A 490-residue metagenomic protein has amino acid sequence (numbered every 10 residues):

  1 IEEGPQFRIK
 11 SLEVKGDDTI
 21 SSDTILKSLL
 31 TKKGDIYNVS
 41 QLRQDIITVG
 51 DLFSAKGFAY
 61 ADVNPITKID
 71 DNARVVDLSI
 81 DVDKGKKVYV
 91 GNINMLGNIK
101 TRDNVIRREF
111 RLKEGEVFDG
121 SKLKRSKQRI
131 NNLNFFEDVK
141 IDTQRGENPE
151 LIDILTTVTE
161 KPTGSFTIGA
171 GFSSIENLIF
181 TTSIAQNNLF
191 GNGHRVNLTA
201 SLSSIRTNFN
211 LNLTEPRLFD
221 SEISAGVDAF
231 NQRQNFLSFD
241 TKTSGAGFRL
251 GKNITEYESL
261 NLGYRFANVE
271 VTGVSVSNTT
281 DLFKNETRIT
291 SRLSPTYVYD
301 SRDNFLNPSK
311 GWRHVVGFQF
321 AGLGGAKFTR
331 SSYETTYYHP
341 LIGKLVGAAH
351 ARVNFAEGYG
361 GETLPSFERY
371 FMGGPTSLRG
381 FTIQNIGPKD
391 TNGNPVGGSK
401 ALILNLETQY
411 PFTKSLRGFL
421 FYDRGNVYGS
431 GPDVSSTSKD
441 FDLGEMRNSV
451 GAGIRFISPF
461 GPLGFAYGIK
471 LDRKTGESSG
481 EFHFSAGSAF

Functional and structural regions predicted by a protein language model:
I1-S174, S183, N197-E215, T241-K242 (+4 more regions): Periplasmic polypeptide-binding modules associated with outer-membrane biogenesis and secretion
D45, E176-L178, I205-T207, D240-S244 (+6 more regions): Residues that define the transmembrane beta-barrel architecture of outer-membrane proteins
F110, T143, T163-S174, F180-S203 (+6 more regions): Transmembrane beta-strand segments that form the barrel wall of outer-membrane beta-barrel proteins
N132, E147, S165, S275-S415 (+3 more regions): C-terminal outer-membrane beta-barrel translocator/porin domains of Gram-negative envelope proteins and their
F136-E137, G164-F166, N177, L189-V196 (+6 more regions): Repeated loop/turn-to-beta-strand initiation elements of outer-membrane beta-barrel proteins
I184, S294-P295, I454-L463, S479-F490: Outer-membrane beta-barrel "beta-signal"
Q186-N188, E215-R217, K252, Y299-S301 (+6 more regions): Residue-level signature of outer-membrane beta-barrel architecture
T207-T287: Transmembrane beta-barrel wall of Gram-negative outer-membrane proteins
